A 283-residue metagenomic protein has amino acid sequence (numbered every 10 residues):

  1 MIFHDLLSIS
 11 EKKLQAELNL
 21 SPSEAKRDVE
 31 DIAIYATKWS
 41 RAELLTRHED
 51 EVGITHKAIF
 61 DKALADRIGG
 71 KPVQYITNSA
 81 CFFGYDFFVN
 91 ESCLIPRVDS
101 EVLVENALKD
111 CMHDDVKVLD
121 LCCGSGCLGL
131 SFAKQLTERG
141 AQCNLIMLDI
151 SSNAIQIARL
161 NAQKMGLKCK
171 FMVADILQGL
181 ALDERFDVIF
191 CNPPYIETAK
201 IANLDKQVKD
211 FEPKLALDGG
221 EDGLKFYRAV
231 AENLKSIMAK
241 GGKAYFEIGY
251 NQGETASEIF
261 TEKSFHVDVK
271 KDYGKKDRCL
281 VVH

Functional and structural regions predicted by a protein language model:
M1-H56, F60: A short N-terminal interaction module
L14, L136, A162, L234 (+1 more regions): Conserved hydrophobic residues forming the short capping helix/wall of the S-adenosyl-L-methionine
I32, G70, S100, L128 (+5 more regions): Residue-level signal for inorganic ion chemistry
I34-K109: Conserved AdoMet
T77, V173-A174, I248, K271: Short loop/edge segments at beta-strand edges and connector loops that shape dinucleotide/nucleotide cofactor-binding
E101-N203: Conserved SAM/SAH cofactor-binding pocket of Class I
Y195-K225: Mobile active-site "lid"/loop adjacent to the S-adenosyl-L-methionine
E221-V282: Conserved Class I SAM-dependent methyltransferase catalytic core
